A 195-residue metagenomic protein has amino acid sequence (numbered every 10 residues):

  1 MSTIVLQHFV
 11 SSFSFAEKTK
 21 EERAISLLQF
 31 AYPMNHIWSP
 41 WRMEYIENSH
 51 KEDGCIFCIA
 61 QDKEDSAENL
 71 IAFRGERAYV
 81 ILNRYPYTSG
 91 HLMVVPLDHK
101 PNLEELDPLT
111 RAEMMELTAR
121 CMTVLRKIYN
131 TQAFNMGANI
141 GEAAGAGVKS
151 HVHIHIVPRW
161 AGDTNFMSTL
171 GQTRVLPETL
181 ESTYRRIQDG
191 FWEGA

Functional and structural regions predicted by a protein language model:
S2-L6, F13-E17, E22-A195: HIT superfamily nucleotide-processing domains
